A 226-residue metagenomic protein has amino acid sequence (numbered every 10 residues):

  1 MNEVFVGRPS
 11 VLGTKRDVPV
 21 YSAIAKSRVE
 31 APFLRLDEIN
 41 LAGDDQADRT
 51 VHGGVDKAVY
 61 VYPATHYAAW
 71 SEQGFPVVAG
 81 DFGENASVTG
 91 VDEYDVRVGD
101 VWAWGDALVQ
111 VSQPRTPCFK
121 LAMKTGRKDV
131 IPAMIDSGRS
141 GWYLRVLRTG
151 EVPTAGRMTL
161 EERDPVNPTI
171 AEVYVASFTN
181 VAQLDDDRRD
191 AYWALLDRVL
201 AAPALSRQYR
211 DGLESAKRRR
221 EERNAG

Functional and structural regions predicted by a protein language model:
M1-M123, D129, E151, E162-G226: Electropositive, beta-rich accessory/interaction domains or terminal extensions that provide binding surfaces
F82-V91, M134-L144: Short, structured beta-strand/loop micro-motifs enriched in basic residues and often containing a Trp
D136-V166: Compact mixed alphabeta submodule
